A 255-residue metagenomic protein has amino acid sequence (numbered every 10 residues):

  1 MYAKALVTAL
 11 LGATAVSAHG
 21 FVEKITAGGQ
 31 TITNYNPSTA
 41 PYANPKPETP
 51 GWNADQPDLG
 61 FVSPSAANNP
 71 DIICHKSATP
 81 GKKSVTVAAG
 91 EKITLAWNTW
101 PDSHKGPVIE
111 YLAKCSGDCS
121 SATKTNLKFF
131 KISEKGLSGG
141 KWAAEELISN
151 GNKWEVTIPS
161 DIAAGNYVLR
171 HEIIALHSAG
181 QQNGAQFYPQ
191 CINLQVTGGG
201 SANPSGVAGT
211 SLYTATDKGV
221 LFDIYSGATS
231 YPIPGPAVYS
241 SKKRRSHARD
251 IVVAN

Functional and structural regions predicted by a protein language model:
Y2-V108, C115-K153, L176-N255: Peripheral, solvent-exposed domain-edge segments that often transition into intrinsically disordered/low-complexity
E91, G165-N166: Surface-exposed loop/turn positions
L112-K114, S160, I173: Short, structured patches in soluble enzyme cores that scaffold and shape functional sites
I158, A163-G165: A glycine-anchored, Pro-Gly-centered beta-turn/N-cap motif
Y167-H171: A short tyrosine-centered beta-strand micro-motif
